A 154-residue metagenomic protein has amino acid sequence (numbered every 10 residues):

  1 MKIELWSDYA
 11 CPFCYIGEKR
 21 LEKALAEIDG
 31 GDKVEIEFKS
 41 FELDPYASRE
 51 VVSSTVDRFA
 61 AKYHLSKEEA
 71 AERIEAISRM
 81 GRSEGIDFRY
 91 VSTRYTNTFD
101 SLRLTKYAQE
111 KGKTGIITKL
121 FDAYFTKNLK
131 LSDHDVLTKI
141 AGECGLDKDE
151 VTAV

Functional and structural regions predicted by a protein language model:
M1-L21: Local sequence-structure signature of Cys/Sec-based thiol-disulfide redox active-site neighborhoods
K2, G31-K39, A141, G145-D147: Solvent-exposed, well-ordered amphipathic alpha-helical segments that flank/support binding or catalytic loops
D8-A10, A76-S78, V151: N-terminal start-of-chain detector that recognizes signal peptides and the immediate post-cleavage beginning
I16-K19, E50, S132-D135: Generic recognition of short, well-ordered alpha-helical segments
K19-K127: Structural alpha/beta surface segment adjacent to cysteine/selenocysteine redox centers across thiol/disulfide enzymes
K111-V154: Conserved acidic, metal-coordinating active-site core of Asp-based, Mg2+-dependent phosphoryl-transfer enzymes
